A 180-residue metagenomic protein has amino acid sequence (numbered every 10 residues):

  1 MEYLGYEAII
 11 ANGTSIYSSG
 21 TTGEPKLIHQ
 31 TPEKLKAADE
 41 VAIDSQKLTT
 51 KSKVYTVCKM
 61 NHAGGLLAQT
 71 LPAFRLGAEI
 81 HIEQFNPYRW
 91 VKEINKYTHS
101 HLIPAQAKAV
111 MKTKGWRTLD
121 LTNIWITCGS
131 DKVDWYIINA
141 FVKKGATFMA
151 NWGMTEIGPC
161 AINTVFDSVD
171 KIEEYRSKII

Functional and structural regions predicted by a protein language model:
E2-Y17, K47-K53: Conserved pre-ATP/AMP-binding loop-to-beta segment of ANL
N12-I28: Conserved adenylation A10 loop of the ANL superfamily
T21, G77, G153: Conserved G/P- and acidic residue-centered "switch" motifs that form tight phosphate/ATP-binding loops in soluble
G23, H62, E156-P159: Active-site proximal helix/loop that lines the substrate pocket of Rossmann-like NAD(P)-dependent oxidoreductase domains
K26-S45, T49, K53-K112, W125 (+1 more regions): AMP-binding/adenylate-forming
H99-L102, M111-E173: Gly/Ser/Thr-rich phosphate-binding loop
E174-I180: Short Gly/Pro-enriched turn/cap motifs at secondary-structure boundaries
